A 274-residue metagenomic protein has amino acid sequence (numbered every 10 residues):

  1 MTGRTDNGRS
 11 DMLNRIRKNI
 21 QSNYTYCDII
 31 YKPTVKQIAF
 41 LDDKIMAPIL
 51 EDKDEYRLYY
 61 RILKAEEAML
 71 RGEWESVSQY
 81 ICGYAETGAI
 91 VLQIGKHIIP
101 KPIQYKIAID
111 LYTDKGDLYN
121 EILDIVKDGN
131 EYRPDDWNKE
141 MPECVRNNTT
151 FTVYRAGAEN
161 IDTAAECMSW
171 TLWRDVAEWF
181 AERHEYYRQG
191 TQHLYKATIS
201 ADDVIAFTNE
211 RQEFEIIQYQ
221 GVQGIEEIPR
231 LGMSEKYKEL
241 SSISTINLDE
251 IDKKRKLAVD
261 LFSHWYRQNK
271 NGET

Functional and structural regions predicted by a protein language model:
T2-F151, E159-M168, R174-T274: Conserved NAD+-utilizing ADP-ribose enzyme module
